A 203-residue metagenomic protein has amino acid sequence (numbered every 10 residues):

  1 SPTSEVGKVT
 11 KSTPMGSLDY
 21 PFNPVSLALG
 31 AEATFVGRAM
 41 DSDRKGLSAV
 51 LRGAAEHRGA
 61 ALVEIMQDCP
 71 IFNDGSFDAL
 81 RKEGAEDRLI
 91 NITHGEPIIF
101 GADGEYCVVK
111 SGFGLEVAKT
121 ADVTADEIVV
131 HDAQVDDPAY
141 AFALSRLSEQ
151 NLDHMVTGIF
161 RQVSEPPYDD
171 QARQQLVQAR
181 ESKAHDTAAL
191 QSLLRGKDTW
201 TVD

Functional and structural regions predicted by a protein language model:
S1-Q134: Glycine-rich ThDP/TPP pyrophosphate-binding loop and its adjacent helix/strand module within ThDP-dependent enzymes
I71-D203: Flexible, low-complexity linker and terminal segments
